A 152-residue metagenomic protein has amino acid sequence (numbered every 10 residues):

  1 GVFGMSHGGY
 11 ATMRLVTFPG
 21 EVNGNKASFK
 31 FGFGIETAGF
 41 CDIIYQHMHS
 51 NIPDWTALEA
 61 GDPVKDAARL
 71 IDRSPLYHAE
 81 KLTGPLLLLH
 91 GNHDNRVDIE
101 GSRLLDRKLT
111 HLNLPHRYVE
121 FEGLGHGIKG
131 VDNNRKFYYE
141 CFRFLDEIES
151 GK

Functional and structural regions predicted by a protein language model:
G1-K152: Active-site-proximal cap/loop segments of hydrolase catalytic domains
